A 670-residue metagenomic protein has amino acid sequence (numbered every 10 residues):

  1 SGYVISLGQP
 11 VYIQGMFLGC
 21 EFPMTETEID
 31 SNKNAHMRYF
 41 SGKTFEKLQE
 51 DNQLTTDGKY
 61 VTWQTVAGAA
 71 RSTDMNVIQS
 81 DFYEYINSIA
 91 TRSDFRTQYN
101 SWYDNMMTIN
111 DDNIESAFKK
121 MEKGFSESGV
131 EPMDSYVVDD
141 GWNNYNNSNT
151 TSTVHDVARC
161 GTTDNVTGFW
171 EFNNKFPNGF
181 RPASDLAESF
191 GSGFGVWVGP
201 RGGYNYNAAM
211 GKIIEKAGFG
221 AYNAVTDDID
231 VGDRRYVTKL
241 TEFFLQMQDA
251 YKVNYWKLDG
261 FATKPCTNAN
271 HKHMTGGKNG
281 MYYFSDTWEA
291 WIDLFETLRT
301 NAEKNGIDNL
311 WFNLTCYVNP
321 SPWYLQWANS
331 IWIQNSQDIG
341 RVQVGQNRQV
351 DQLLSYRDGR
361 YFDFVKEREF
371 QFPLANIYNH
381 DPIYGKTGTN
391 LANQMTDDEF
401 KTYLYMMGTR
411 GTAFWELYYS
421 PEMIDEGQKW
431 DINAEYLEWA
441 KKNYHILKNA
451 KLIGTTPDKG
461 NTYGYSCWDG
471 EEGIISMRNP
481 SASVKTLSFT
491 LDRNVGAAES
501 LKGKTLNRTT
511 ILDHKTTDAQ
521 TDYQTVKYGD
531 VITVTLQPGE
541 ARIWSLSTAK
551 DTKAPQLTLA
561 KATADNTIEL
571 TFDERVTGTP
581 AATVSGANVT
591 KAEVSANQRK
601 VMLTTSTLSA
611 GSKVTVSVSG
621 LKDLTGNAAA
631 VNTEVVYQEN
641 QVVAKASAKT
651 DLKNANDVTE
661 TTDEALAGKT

Functional and structural regions predicted by a protein language model:
S1-V130: Carbohydrate-recognition beta-sandwich/jelly-roll modules in extracellular/periplasmic carbohydrate-active proteins
T27, S31-R38, G503-G529, A587-Q598: Solvent-exposed beta-strand/loop surfaces of large extracellular or lumenal domains
D57-G58, T62, W291-Q520, T525 (+1 more regions): Active-site-proximal substrate-binding groove within the catalytic cores of carbohydrate-active enzymes
S135-N379: Aromatic- and carboxylate-enriched substrate-binding clefts and catalytic-loop regions of carbohydrate-active enzymes
I432-W439, I446-T455, L621, Q641-K669: Disordered, acidic Ser/Thr/Pro-rich linker "stalks" and the adjacent N-terminal cap of the next globular domain
K550-L557, S617-S647: Acidic, Ser/Thr/Gly/Pro-rich low-complexity segments and short DxT(G/T)-type signature motifs
N566-V594, S619, T633-Y637: Short, surface-exposed alpha-helix to beta-strand junction/turn motifs within ectodomains of secreted and cell-envelope
S606-S612: Surface-exposed, short loops/turns at beta-strand junctions within beta-sandwich domains
